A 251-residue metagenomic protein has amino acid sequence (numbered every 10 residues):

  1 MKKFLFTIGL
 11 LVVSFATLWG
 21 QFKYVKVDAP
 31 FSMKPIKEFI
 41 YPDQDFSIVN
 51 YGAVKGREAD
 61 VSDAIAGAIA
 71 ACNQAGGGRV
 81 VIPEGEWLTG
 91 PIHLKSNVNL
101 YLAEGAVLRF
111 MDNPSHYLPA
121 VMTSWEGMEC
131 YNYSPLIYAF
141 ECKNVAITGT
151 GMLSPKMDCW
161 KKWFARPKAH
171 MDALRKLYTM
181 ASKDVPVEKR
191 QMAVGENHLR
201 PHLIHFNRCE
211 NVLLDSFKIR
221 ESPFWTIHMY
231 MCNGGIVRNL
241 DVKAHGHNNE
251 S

Functional and structural regions predicted by a protein language model:
K2-V12, A16-V81, E86-N99, A103-D215 (+4 more regions): Extracellular "leader-to-stem" segments immediately downstream of a signal peptide or signal-anchor in secreted/lumenal
S216-I219, V237: Extended, solvent-exposed regulatory segments
E221-F224, G235, H247-N249: Beta-propeller domains
